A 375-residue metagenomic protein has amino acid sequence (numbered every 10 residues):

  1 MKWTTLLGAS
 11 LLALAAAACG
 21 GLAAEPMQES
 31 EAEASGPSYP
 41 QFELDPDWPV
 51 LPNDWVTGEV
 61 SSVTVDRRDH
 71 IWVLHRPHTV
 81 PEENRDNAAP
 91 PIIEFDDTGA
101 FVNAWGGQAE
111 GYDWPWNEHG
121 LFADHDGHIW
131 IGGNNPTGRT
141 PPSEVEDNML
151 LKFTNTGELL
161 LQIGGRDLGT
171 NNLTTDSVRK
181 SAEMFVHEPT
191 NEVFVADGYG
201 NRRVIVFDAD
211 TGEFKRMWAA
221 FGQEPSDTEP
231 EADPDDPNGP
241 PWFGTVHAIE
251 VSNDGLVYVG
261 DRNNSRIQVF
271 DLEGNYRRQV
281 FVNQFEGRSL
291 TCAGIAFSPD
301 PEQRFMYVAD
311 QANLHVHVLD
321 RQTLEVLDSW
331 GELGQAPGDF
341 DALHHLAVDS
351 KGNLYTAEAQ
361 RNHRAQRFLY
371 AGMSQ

Functional and structural regions predicted by a protein language model:
M1-S10: Bacterial N-terminal signal peptides that target proteins for export
L22-Q375: Eukaryotic scaffold repeat domains enriched in small/polar residues
